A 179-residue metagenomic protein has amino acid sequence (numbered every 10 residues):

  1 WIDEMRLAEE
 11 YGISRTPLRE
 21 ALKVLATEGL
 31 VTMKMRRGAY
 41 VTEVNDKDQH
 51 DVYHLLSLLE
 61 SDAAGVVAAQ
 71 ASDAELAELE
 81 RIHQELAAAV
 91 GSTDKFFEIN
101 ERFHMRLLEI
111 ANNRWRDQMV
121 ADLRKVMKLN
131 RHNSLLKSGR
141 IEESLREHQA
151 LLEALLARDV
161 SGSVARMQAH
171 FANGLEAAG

Functional and structural regions predicted by a protein language model:
W1-A69, A74, G179: Short linear motifs at protein or domain termini
P17, D48, F103, E147-A150: Hydrophobic alpha-helical segments typical of transmembrane helices and their membrane-interface/capping positions
D48, S72-E75, S92-F96, N112 (+3 more regions): Residue-level recognition of alpha-helical structural elements
V52, L79, F96, N100 (+4 more regions): Hydrophobic packing residues in well-ordered alpha-helices of helical domains and bundles
L55-A71, E101-S138, G174-A177: Hydrophobic, amphipathic alpha-helical faces that serve as interaction scaffolds
E60-A87, T93-K95: Amphipathic alpha-helical dimerization/coiled-coil segments that flank or bridge DNA-binding/regulatory modules
E80-A87, K125, H132-G179: C-terminal all-alpha effector/ligand-binding and dimerization domain of prokaryotic HTH-type transcriptional repressors
